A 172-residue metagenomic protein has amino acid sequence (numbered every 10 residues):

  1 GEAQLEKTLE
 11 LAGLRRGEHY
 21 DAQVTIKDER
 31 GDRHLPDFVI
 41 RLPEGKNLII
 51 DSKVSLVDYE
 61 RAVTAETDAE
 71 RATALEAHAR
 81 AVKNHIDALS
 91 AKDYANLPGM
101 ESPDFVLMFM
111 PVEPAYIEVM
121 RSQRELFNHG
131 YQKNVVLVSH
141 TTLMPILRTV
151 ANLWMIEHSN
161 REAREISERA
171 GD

Functional and structural regions predicted by a protein language model:
G1-D172: Amphipathic, heptad-repeat alpha-helical coiled-coil/stalk segments that mediate oligomerization, tethering
